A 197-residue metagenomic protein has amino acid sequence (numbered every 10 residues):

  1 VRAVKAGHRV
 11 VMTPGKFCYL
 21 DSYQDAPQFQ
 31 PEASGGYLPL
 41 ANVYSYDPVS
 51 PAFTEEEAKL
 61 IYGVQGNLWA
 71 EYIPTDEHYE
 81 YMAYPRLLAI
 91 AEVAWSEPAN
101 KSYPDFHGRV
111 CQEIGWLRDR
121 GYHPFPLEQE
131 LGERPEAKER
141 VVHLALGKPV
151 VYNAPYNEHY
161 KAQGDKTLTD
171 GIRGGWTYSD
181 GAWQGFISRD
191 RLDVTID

Functional and structural regions predicted by a protein language model:
V1-R140, V150: Substrate-binding groove of N-acetylhexosamine-processing glycoside hydrolases
A137-I196: Disordered, acidic Ser/Thr/Pro-rich linker "stalks" and the adjacent N-terminal cap of the next globular domain
